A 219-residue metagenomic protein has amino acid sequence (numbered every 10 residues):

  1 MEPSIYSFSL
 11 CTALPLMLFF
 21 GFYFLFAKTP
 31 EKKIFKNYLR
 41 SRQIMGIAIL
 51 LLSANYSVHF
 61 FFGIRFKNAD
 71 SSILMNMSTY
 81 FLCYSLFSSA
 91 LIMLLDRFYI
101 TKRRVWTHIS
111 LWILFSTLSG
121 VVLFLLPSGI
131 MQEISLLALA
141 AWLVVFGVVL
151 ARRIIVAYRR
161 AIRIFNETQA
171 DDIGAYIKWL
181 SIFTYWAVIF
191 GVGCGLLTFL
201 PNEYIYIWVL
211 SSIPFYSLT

Functional and structural regions predicted by a protein language model:
M1-L118: N-terminal low-complexity or simple alpha-helical regulatory segments that function as activation/interaction modules
E2-A13, V121-V156, L197-W208: Extracellular-loop-to-transmembrane junctions of the mid-late helices
M17-A27, C83, F146-I162: Membrane-water interface of transmembrane alpha-helices
E31-K32, R159-D172: Juxtamembrane membrane-water interface segments of multi-pass membrane proteins, especially cytoplasmic-side
A54-F61, S116-Q132, Y185-F199: C-terminal ends of transmembrane alpha-helices and the immediately adjacent extracellular/lumenal or cytosolic loop
M75-L86, A138-W142, L210-P214: Membrane-embedded alpha-helical segments of multi-pass membrane proteins, especially the transmembrane helices
L91-V122, I134-L143, T168-A187: The cytoplasmic-loop to transmembrane-helix boundary for the fourth helix
D172, S181-T219: Interfacial "cap-and-anchor" motif at the non-cytosolic start of specific transmembrane alpha-helices
